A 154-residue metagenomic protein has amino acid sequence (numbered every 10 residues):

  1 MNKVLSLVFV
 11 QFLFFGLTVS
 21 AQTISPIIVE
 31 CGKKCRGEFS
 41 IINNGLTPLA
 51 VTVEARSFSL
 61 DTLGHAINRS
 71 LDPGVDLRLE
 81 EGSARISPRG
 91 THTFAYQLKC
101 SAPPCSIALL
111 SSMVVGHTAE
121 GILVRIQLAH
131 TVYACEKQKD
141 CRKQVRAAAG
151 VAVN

Functional and structural regions predicted by a protein language model:
M1-V4: Positively charged n-region of N-terminal signal peptides that target proteins for export
L7-G16: Bacterial N-terminal signal peptides
L17-T23: Sec/Tat signal peptide C-region and signal peptidase I cleavage site
G32-E38, G90-F94, P104-L110, I126: Short, solvent-exposed loop/turn segments enriched in Ser/Thr/Gly
I41-T47, N154: Asparagine-centered strand-capping/turn motif at beta-strand->loop junctions
L46-L71, S112: Short acidic, flexible loop segments centered on an aromatic residue
R69-A102: Intrinsically disordered, low-complexity Pro/Gly/Ser/Thr-rich segments with frequent PxxP/GP/PP motifs and embedded
K99-Q144: Terminal connector regions
